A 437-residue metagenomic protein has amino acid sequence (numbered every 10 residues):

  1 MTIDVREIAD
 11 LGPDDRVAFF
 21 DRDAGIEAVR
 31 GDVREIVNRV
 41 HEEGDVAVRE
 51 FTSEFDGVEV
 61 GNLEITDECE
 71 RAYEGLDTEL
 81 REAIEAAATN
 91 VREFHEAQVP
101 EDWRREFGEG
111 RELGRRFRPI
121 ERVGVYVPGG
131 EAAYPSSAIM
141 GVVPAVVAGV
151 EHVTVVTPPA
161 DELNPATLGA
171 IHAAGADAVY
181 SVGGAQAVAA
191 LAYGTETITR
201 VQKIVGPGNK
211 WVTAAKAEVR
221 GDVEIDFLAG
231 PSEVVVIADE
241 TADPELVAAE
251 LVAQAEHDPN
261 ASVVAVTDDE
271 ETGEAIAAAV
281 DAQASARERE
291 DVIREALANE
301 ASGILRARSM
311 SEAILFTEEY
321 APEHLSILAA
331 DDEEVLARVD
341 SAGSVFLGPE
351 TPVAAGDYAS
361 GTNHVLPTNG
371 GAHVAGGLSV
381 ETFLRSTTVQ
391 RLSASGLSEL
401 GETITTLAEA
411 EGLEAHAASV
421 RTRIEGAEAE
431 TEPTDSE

Functional and structural regions predicted by a protein language model:
M1-D32, V46-A47, V266, G273 (+5 more regions): Haloarchaeal acidic low-complexity proteome signature biased toward cell-envelope/secretome components but also
M1-R118: N-terminal Rossmann-like NAD(P)+-binding subdomain of aldehyde/semialdehyde dehydrogenases
R105-G169: Conserved small-residue-rich beta-alpha loop and adjacent elements that most often cradle the phosphate/pyrophosphate
M140-E151, H172-G175, A192-T199, K216-E218 (+1 more regions): Alpha-helix C-terminal capping segments
A176-E245, E250, H257-S262: Conserved NAD(P)+-binding/catalytic subdomain of aldehyde/semialdehyde dehydrogenases
F227-I304: A conserved active-site cap/scaffold subdomain adjacent to cofactor or substrate pockets
M310, E319-E430: C-terminal core of ALDH-fold dehydrogenases
